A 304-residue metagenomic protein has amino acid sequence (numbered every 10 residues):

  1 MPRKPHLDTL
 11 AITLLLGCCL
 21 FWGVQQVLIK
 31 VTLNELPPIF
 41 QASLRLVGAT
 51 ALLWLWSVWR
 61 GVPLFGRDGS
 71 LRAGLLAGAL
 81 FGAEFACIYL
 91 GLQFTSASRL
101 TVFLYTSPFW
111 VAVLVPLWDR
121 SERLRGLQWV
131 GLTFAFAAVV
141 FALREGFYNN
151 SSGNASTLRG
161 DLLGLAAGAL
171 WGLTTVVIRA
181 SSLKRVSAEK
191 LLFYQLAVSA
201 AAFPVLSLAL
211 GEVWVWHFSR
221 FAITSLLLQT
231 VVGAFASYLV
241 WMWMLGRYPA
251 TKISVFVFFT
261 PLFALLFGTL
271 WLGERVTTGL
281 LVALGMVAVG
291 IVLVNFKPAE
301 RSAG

Functional and structural regions predicted by a protein language model:
M1-G17, T50-L76, S121-V130, F147-R159 (+4 more regions): Membrane-interface interhelical linkers
M1-S43, A79, A83, C87 (+3 more regions): Glycine-/small-residue-enriched transmembrane alpha-helix faces in small-molecule transporters and effluxers
L10, E35-A83, T106-L114, L170-I178 (+3 more regions): Transmembrane alpha-helices of multi-pass small-molecule transport proteins
C19-G23, A77-F85, P108, L143 (+5 more regions): Transmembrane alpha-helical core positions of polytopic small-molecule transporters
F21, Q25-L28, W54-L104, V140-F141 (+1 more regions): Specific transmembrane alpha-helical segments of multi-pass solute transporters/efflux pumps, especially DMT/EamA
F40-A51, L80-F81, Y89-L127, V139 (+2 more regions): Specific alpha-helical transmembrane segments that line the substrate/conduction pathway and gating interfaces
A42-L44, L100-T106, V177-A200, V231-L270: Helix-helix packing/entry segments at the starts of transmembrane helices
L53, L75, T106, V113-L114 (+4 more regions): Hydrophobic transmembrane alpha-helices of multi-pass small-molecule transport proteins
